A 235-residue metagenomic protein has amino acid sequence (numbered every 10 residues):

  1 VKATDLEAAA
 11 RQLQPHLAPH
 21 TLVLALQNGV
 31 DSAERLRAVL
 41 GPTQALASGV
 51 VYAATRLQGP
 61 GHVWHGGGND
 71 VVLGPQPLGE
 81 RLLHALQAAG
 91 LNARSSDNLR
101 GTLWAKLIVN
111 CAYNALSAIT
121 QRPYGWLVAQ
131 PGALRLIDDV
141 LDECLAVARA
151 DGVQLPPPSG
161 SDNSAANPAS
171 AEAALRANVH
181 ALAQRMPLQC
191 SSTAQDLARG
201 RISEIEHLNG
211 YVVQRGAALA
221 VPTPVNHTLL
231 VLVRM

Functional and structural regions predicted by a protein language model:
V1-H62: Rossmann-like NAD(P)(H) cofactor-binding subdomain of soluble oxidoreductases
D5-L6, S32, L78, Q189 (+1 more regions): Short phosphate-engaging motifs
A8-R11, L116, T120, E206 (+1 more regions): Generic hydrophobic alpha-helical membrane-span motif
H16, A38-Q44, P60-A169: Internal alpha-helical scaffold of NAD(P)-dependent oxidoreductase catalytic cores
P19-V23, N69-D70, A218: Short active-site oxyanion
L26, V30, V50-Y52, V63 (+5 more regions): Long, contiguous hydrophobic alpha-helical segments, chiefly transmembrane helices and signal peptides
N28-V30, V50-T55, P77, L99-L103 (+2 more regions): Glycine-rich beta-alpha junction loops
D138-M235: NAD(P)-dependent Rossmann-like dehydrogenase/reductase catalytic/cofactor-binding core
